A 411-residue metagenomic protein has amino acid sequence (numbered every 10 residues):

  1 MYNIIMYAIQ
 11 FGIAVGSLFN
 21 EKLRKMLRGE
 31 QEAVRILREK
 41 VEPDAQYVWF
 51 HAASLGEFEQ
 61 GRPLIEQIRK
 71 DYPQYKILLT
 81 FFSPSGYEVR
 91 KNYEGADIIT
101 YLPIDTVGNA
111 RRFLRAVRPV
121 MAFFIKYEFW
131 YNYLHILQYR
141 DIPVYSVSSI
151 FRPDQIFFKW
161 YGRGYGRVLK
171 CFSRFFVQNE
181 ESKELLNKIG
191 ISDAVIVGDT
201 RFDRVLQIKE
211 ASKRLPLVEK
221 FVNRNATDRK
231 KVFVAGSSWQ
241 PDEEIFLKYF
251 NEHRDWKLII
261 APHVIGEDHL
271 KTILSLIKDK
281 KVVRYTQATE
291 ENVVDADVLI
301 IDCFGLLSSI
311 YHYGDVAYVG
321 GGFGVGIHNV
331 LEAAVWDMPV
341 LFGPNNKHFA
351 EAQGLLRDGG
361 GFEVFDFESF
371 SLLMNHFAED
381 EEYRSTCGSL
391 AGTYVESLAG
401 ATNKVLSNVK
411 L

Functional and structural regions predicted by a protein language model:
A14, L18-A211, L215-L217, R224 (+4 more regions): Active-site and donor-binding regions of nucleotide-sugar-utilizing enzymes
V89-E94, K188, L270-D279, G354: Short, aromatic/basic amphipathic alpha-helical patches
F113-R115, V168, N292, I310 (+1 more regions): Structural alpha-helical scaffold elements that stabilize or flank donor/cofactor-binding regions in carbohydrate
I142-V144, L258, V282, V340: Hydrophobic beta-strand scaffold residues
F172, K188-I189, L307-T393: Catalytic binding pocket for nucleotide-activated donors in carbohydrate/polymer assembly enzymes
R201, V283-G324, N329-V330: Donor nucleotide-activated moiety binding/catalytic core segment of transferases that use nucleotide-activated donors
F202-L206, F221, F233-Q287, D295 (+1 more regions): Inter-lobe coupling/hinge segments of SF2-like helicase ATPases
L398-L411: C-terminal alpha-helical cap of glycosyltransferases
